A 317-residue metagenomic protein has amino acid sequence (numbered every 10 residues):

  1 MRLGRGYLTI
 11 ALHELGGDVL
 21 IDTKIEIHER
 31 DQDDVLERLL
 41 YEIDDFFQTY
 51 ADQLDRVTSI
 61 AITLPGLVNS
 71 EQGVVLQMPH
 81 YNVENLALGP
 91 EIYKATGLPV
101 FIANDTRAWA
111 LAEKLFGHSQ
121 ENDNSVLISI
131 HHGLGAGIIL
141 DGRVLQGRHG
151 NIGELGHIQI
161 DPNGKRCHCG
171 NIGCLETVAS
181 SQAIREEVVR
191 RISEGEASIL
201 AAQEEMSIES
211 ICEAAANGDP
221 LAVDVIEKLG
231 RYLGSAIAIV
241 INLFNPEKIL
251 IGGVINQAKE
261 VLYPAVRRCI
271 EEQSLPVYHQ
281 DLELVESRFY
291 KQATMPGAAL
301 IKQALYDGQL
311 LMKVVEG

Functional and structural regions predicted by a protein language model:
M1-R56, T96, P162-N163, N171-G317: ATP-binding/phosphotransfer module of carbohydrate and carboxylate kinases, centering on a glycine-rich
L3, D105-T106, K114, L155 (+1 more regions): Generic detector of well-ordered alpha-helical packing
R5, A108, H132: Short, glycine/acidic-enriched loop or turn micro-motifs at the edges of active sites
E14, S70, I139: Short, acidic, Ser/Thr-enriched surface-loop or helix-capping motifs
V19-L40, D44-N124, V261-E271: Glycine-rich phosphate-binding loop and adjoining helix at the ATP-binding site of ATP-dependent phosphoryl-transfer
L64, N104, I130, S181-Q182 (+1 more regions): Short secondary-structure boundary segments
L67-S70, A108-L111, G135, L145 (+2 more regions): Short, active-site-adjacent cap segments at secondary-structure transitions
E121-A179: Glycine-rich phosphate-binding loop of actin/hexokinase-like ATP-binding domains
